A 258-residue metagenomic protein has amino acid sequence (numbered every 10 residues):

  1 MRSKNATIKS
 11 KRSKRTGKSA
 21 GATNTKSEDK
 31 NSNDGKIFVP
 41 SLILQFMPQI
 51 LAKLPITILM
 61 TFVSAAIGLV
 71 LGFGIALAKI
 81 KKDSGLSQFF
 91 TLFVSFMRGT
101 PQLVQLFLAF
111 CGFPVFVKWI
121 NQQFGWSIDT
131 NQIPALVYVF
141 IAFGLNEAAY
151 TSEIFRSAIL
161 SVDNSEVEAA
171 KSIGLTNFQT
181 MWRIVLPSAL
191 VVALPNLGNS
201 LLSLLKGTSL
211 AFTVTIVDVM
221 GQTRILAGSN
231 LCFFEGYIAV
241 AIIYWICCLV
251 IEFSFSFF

Functional and structural regions predicted by a protein language model:
M1-T23: Long, low-complexity, intrinsically disordered cytosolic termini of multi-pass membrane proteins
R15-F258: Transmembrane alpha-helices and adjacent helix-loop boundaries
